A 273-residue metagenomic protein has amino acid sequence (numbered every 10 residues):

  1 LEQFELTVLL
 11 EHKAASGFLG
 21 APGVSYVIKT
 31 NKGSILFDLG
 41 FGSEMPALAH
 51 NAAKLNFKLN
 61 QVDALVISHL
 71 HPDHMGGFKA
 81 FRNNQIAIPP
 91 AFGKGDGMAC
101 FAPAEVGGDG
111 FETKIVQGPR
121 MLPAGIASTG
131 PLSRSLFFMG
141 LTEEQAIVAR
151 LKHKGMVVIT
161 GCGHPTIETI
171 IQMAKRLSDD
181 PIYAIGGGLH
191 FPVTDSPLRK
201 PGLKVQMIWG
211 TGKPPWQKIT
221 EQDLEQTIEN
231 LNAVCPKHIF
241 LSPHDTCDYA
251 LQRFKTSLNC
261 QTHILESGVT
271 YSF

Functional and structural regions predicted by a protein language model:
Q3-S16, A127-F137, V205-T220: Glycine-rich phosphate-binding "P-loop"
F4-L55, G140, E144-T160: Conserved beta-strand hairpin/beta-sheet module of binuclear metal-dependent hydrolase folds, prominently
I28, D38, A52, H69 (+4 more regions): Divalent metal-coordination and catalytic microenvironments
G33, I86-F101, V234-I239, N259-C260: A short helix->loop->beta-strand "cap" motif at the edges of active sites that frequently abuts
E44-L48, M75, G108-D109, T166-T169 (+1 more regions): Short, well-ordered alpha-helical microsegments
P46-M98, R176-G186, H190: Active-site metal-binding motif and surrounding structural segment of the metallo-beta-lactamase
A64, H71, H153-V157, P165-S267: Cap/insert and terminal regions of metallo-dependent hydrolase folds
F92-I147, K255, I264-G268: Metallo-beta-lactamase
